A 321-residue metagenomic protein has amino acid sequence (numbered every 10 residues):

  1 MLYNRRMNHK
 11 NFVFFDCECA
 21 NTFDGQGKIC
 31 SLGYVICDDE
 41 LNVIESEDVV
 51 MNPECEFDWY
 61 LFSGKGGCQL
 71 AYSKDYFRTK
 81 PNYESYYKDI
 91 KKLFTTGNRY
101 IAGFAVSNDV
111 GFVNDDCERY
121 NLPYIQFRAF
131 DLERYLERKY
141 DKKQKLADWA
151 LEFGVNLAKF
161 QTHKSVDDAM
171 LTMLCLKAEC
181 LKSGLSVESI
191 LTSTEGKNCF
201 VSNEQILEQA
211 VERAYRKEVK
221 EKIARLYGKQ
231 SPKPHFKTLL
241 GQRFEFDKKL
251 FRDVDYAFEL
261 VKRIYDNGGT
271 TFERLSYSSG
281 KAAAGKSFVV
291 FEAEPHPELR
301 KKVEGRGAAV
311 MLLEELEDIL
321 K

Functional and structural regions predicted by a protein language model:
L2-N114, L151-F153: Conserved non-catalytic scaffold segment of RNase H-like nuclease domains
F15, F130, D167: Active-site flanking residues adjacent to catalytic metal/cofactor-binding acidic residues
C19-N21, R134, L171: Short, glycine/acidic-enriched loop or turn micro-motifs at the edges of active sites
Y72-T79, Y120-L122, N156-T162: Short, polar/flexible loop-turn hinges at active-site or ligand-entry regions and domain interfaces
G97-S107, G111-D116, D148-R216: Acidic, Mg2+-coordinating catalytic module of metal-dependent nucleases/exonucleases that use a two-metal-ion mechanism
D115-Q126: A short alpha->loop->secondary-structure connector
F130-D148: Short alpha-helix plus adjacent loop in nuclease-associated cores
S193-K321: DNA strand-break repair and replication-stress modules
